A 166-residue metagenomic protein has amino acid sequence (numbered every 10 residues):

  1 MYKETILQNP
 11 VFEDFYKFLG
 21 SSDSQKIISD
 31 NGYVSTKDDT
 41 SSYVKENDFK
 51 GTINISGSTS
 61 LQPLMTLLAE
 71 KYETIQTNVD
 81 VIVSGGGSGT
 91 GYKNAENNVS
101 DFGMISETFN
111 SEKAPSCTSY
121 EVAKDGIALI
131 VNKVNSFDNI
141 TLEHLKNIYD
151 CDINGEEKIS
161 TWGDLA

Functional and structural regions predicted by a protein language model:
M1-A166: Flexible loop/hinge segments at secondary-structure junctions
